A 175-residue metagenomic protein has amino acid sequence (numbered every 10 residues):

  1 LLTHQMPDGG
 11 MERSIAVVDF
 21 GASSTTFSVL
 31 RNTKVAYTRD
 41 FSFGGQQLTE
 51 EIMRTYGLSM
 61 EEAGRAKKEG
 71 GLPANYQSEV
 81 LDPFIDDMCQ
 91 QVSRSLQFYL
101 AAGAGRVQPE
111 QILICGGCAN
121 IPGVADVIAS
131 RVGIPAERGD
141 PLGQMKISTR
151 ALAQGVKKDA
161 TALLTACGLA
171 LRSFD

Functional and structural regions predicted by a protein language model:
L1-D175: Hydrophobic/aromatic-enriched cytosolic interaction surfaces used to assemble or bind macromolecules
